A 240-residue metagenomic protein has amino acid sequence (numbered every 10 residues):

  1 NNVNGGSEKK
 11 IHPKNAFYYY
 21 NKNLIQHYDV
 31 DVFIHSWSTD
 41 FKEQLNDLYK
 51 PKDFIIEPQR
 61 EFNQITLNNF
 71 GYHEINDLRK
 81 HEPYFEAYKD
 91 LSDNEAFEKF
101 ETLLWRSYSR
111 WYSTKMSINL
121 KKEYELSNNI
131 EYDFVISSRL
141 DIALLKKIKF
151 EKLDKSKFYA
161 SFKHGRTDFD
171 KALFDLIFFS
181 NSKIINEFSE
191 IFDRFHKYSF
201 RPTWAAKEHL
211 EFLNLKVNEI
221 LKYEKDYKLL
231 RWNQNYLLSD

Functional and structural regions predicted by a protein language model:
N1-D240: ER/Golgi luminal nucleotide-sugar-dependent glycosyltransferases, focusing on the catalytic module
